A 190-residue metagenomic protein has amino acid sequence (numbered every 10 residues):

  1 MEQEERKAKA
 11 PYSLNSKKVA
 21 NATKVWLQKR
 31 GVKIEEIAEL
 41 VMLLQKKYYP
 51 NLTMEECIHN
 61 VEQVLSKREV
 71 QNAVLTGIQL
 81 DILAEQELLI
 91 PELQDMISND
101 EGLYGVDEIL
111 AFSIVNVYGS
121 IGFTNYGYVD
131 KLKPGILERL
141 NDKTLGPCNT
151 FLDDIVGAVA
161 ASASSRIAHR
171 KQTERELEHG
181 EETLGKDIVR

Functional and structural regions predicted by a protein language model:
E2-K9: Acidic, low-complexity proline/glycine-rich segments
K9-N21, L27-K29, R175, G180 (+1 more regions): C-terminal alpha-helical interaction appendages
Y12, S16, R30, P50 (+5 more regions): Intrinsic-disorder-associated interaction segments
S13-D81: N-terminal interaction modules that seed assembly of large macromolecular complexes
K33, A38-L40, Q71, D81-Q86 (+5 more regions): A generic structural micro-environment signature that highlights single residues at secondary-structure boundaries
E39-L43, T76-G77, L110-S120, D154-S162: Short, hydrophobic/amphipathic alpha-helical patches that form generic packing surfaces within helical domains
E56-K131: Long, charge-patterned amphipathic interaction tracts in eukaryotic proteins
T124-R190: Glycine-rich, aromatic-bearing surface loops/beta-hairpins
